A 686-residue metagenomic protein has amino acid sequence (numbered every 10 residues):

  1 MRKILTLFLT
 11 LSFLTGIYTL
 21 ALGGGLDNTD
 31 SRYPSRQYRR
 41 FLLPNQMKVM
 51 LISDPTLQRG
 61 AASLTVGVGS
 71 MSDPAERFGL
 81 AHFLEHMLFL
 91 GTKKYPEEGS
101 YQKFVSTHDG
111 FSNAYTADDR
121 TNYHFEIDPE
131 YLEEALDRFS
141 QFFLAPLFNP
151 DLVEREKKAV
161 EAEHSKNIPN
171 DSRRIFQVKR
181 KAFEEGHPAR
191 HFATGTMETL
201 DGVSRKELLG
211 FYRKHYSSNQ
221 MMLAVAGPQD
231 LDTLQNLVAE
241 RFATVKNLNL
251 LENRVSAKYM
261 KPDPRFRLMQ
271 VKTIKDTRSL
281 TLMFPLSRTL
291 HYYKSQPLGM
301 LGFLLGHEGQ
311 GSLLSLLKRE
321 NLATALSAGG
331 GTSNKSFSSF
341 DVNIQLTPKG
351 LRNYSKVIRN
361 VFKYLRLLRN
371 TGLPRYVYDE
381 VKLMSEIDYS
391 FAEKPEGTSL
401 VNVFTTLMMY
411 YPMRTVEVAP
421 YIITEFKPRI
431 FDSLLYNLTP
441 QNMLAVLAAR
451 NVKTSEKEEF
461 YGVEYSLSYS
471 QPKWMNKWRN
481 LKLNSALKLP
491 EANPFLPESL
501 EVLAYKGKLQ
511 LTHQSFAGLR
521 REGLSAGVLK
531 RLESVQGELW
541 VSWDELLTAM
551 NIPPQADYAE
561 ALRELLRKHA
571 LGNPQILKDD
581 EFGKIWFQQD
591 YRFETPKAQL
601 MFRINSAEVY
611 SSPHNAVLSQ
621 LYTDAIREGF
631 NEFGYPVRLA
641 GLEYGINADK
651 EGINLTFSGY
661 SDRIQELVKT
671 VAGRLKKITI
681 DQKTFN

Functional and structural regions predicted by a protein language model:
M1-I4: Positively charged n-region of N-terminal signal peptides that target proteins for export
F8-G16: Bacterial N-terminal signal peptides
T19-G23: Boundary at the C-terminal end of the N-terminal hydrophobic targeting segment
G24-L26, E185, A193, M222-R278 (+6 more regions): An aromatic/glycine/proline-enriched structural segment found at the starts of mature extracellular/organellar domains
R32-A61: Mature N-terminal segment immediately following signal peptide/propeptide cleavage in secreted/periplasmic
I52, L57-D73, F78-F83, E97-F142 (+10 more regions): M16 family metallopeptidases and their MPP-like homologs
I423-I430, L434-A549, E560-Y610, L621-T623: Segments forming glycine/polar-rich beta-alpha architectures that bind adenosine-containing cofactors
